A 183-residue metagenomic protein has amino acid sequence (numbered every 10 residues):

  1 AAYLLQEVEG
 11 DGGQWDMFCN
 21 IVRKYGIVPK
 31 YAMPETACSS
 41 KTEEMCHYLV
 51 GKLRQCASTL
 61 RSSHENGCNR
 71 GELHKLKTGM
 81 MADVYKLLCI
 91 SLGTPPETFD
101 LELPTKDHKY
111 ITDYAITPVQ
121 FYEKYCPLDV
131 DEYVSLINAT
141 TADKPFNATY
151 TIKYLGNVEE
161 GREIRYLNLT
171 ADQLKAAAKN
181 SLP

Functional and structural regions predicted by a protein language model:
A1-P183: Catalytic-core signature of thiol
